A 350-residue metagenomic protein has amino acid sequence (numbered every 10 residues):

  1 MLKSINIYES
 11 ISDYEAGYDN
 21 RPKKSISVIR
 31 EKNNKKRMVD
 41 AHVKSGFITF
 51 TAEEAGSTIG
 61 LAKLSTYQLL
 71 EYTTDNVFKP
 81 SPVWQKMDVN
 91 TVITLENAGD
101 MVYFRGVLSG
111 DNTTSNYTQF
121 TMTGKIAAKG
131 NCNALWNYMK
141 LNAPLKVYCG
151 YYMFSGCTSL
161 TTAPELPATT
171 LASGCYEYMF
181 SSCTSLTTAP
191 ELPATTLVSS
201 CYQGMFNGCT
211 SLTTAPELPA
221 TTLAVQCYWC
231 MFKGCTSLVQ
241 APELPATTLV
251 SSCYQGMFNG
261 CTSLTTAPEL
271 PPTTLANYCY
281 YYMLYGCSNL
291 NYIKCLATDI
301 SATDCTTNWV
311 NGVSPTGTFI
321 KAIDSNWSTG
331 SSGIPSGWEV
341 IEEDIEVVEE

Functional and structural regions predicted by a protein language model:
M1-E350: Solvent-exposed loop and capping/linker segments of extracellular ligand-binding repeat ectodomains
